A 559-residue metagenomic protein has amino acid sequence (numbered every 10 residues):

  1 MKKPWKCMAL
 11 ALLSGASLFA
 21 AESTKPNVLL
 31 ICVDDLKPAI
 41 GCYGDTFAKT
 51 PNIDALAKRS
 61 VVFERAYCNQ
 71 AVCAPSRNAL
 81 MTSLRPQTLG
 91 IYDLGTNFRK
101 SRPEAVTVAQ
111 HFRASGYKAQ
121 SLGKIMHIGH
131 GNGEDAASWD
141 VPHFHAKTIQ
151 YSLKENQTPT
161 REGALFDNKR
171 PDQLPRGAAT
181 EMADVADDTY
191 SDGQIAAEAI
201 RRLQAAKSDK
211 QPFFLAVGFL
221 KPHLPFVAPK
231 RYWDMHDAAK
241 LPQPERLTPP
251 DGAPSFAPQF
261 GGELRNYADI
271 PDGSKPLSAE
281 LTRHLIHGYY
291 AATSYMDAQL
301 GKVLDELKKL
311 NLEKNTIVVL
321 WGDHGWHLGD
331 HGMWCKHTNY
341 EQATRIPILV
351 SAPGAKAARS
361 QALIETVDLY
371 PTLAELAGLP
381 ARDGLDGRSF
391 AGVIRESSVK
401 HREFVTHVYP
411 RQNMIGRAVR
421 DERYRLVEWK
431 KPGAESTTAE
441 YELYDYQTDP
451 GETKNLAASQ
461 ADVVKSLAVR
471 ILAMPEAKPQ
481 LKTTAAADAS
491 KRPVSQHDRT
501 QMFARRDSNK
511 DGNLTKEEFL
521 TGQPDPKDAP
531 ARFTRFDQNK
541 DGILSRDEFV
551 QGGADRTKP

Functional and structural regions predicted by a protein language model:
K2, C7-Y441, P450-R470, P493-S495: Formylglycine-dependent sulfatase
P26, K37, T448, S508-K516 (+1 more regions): Glycine-aliphatic tripeptides that mark coil-to-beta-strand junctions in extracellular and membrane proteins
L247, D386-G387, P479-A489: Short, flexible loop/turn segments with low-complexity composition
L277-E280, T483-S495, R506, K516: Extracellular/periplasmic ectodomains of large secreted or surface enzymes and adhesion receptors
D488-Q496, D525-D528, G553-P559: Intrinsically disordered, low-complexity Ser/Thr-rich linker and spacer segments in cell-wall-related proteins
Q496-K510, A529-K540: Primarily EF-hand calcium-binding motifs
T515-K527, R546-R556: Amphipathic regulatory helices of Ca2+-sensor modules
